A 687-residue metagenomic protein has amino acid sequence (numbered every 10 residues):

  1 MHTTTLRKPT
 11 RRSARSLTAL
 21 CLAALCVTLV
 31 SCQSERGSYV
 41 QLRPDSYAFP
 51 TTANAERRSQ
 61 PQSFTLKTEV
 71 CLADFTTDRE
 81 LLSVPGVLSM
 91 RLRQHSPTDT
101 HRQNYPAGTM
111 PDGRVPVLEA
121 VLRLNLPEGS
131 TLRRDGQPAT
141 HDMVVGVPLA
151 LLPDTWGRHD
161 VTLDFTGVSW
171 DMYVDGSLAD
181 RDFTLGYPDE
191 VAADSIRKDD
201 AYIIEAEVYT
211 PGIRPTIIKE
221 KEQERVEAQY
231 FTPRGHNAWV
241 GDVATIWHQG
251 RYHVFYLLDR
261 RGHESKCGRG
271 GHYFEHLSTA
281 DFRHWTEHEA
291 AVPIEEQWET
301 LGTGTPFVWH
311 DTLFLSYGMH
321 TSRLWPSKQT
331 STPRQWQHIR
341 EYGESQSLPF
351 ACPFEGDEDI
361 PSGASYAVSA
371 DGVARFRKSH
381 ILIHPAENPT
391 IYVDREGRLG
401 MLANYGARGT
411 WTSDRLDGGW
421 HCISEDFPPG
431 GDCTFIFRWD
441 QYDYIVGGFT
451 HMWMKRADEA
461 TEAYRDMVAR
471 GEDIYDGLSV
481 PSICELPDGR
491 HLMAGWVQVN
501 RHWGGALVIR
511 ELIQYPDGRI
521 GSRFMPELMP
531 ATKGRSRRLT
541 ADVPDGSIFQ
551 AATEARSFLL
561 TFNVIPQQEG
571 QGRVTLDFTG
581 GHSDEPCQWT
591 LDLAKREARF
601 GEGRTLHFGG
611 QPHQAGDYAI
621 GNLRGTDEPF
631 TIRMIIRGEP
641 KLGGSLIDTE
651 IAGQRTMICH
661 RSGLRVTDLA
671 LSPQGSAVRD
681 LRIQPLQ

Functional and structural regions predicted by a protein language model:
M1-A14: N-terminal secretory signal peptides that target proteins for export/translocation
T28-S31: C-terminal motif of bacterial Sec signal peptides marking the signal peptidase cleavage site
G37-L132, I203, V208-G212, V564-T575: Extracellular glycan-recognition modules
Y39-P44, S63, Y105, E205-Q687: Carbohydrate-active catalytic/glycan-binding domains of CAZyme proteins, especially the secreted or lumenal ectodomains
F49-L66, L149-G157, D164, R197-Y202 (+2 more regions): Extracellular/lumenal carbohydrate-interaction signature centered on repeated Trp-anchored short motifs
L122-D160, G603-T631: Short, aromatic/His-centered strand-loop micro-motif at the edge of beta-sheets
D171-Y173, D180, S195-E205, G504 (+1 more regions): Extracellular carbohydrate recognition
D175-K198, G653-A670: Short, solvent-exposed beta-strand-to-loop segments that form ligand-recognition rims of beta-rich domains
